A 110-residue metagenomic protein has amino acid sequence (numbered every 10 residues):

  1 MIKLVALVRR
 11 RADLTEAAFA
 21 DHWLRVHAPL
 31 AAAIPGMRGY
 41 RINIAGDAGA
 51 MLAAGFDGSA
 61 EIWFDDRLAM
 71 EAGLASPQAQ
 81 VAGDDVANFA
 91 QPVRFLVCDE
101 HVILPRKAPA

Functional and structural regions predicted by a protein language model:
M1-A110: Macromolecular interaction modules
